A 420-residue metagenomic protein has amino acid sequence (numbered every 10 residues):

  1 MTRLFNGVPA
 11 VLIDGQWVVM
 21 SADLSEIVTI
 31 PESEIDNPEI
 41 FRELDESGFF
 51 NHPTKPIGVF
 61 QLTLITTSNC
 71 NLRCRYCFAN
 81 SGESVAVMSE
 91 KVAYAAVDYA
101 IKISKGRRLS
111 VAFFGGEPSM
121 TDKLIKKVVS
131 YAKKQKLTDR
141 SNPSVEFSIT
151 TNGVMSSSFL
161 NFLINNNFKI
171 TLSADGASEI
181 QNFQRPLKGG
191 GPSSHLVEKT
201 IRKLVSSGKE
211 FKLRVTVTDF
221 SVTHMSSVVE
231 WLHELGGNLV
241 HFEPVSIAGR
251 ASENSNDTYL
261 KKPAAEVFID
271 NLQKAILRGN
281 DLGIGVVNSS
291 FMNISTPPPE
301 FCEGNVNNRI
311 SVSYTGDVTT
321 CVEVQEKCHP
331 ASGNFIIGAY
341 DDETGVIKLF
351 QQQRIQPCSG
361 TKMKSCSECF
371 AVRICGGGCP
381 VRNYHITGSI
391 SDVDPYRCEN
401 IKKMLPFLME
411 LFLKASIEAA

Functional and structural regions predicted by a protein language model:
T2-T63: N-terminal [4Fe-4S]-dependent radical SAM core
D14, L24, R73, Y314-T315: Residue-level recognition of short loop/turn positions
V18-M20, N307-E323: Active-site and channel-lining beta-strand-loop segments that bind or position nucleotide-derived/phosphorylated
I57, Q61-K91: Canonical Radical SAM [4Fe-4S] cluster-binding loop centered on the CxxxCxxC motif and its immediate flanking residues
C70, C74-C77, C302, G316 (+5 more regions): Short cysteine clusters
V97-F114, T121-I247: Radical SAM/AdoMet-radical enzyme domain recognition
Q184-E198, R202-V306, S311, T315 (+1 more regions): Radical SAM enzyme [4Fe-4S]-AdoMet core and its adjacent flexible, acidic and glycine-rich loops/tails across
C328-A420: Flexible mid-to-C-terminal extensions adjoining Fe-S/redox cofactors in radical SAM and related proteins
